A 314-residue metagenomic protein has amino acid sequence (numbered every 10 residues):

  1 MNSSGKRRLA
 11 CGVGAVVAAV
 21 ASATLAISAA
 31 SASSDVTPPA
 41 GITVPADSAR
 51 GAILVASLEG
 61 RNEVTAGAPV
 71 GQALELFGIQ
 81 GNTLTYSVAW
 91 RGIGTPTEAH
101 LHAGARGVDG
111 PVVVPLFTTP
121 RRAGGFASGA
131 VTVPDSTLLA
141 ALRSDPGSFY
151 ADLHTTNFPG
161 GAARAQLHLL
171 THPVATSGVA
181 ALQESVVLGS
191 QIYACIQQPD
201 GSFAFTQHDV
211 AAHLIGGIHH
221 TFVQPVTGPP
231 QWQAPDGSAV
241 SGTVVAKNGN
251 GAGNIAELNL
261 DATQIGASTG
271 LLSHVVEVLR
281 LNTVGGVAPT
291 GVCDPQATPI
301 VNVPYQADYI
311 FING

Functional and structural regions predicted by a protein language model:
N2-C11, S31-A99, A103-Q191, Q197-P199: Metal-centered catalytic cores of metalloenzymes
R7, A23, A56, N82 (+2 more regions): Intrinsic-disorder/low-complexity peptide segments enriched for small residues
A10, I27, F205-T206: Secondary-structure junction/capping motif
G14-A26: Bacterial N-terminal signal peptides
V20-S22, T118, L169, V245: Ubiquitous "structural anchor" signal
L169-I192, P199-G314: Primary mode marks residue(s) on the alpha4-beta5-alpha5 output face of response regulator receiver
